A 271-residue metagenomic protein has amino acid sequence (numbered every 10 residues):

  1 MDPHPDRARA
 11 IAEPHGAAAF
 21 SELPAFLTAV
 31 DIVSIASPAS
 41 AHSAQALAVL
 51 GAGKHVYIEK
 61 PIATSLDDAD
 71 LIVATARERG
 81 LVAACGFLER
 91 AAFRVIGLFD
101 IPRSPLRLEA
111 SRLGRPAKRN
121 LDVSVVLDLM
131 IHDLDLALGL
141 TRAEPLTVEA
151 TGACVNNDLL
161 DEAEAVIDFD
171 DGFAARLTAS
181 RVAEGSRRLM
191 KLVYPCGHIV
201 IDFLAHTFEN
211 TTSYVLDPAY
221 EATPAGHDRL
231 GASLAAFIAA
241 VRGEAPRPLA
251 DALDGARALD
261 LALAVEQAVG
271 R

Functional and structural regions predicted by a protein language model:
M1-A12: NAD(P)-binding Rossmann-fold cofactor-contacting core
A10, H15-V73: Beta-loop-alpha module in the N-terminal Rossmann-like domain of NAD(P)-dependent dehydrogenases, especially those
A12, I32-S34, L81, A236-R271: C-terminal helix-rich "cap/oligomerization" subdomain common to oxidoreductases
S21, I58-E59, A83-C85, I201: Hydrophobic residues in well-ordered beta-strands that form the structural core
A63-N120: A contiguous active-site-proximal alpha/beta segment in oxidoreductase catalytic domains
G86-F93, P116-T147, S233, D254-G255: Mid-domain beta-loop-alpha active-site segment that forms a flexible, acidic cofactor/metal-binding surface
L88, K191-R257: C-terminal glycine/acidic-rich active-site capping loop/insertion
L134-T207, S233-E244: Contiguous beta-strand/loop segments that form the cofactor/metal-binding neighborhood of enzyme cores
